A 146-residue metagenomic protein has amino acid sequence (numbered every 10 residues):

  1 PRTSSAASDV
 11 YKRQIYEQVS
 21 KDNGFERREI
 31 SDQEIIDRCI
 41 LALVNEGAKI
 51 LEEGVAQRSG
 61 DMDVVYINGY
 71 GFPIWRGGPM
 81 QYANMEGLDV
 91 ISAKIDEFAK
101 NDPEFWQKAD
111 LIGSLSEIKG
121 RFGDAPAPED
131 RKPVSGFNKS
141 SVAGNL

Functional and structural regions predicted by a protein language model:
P1, E52-E53, Y82: Short N-terminal micro-motifs specific to bacterial/archaeal maturation and metal-cluster initiation sites
P1, I30, E34, M85: Charge-dense, low-complexity intrinsically disordered segments
P1-A7, Y11: Single conserved hydrophobic/aromatic residue that forms the stacking wall/gate of nucleotide- or nucleobase-binding
V10, A56-Q57: Short coil/turn and helix-start
R13-E52: Catalytic, metal-anchored helix/loop core of enzyme active sites in primary metabolism
Q57-L146: C-terminal amphipathic alpha-helical interaction region
